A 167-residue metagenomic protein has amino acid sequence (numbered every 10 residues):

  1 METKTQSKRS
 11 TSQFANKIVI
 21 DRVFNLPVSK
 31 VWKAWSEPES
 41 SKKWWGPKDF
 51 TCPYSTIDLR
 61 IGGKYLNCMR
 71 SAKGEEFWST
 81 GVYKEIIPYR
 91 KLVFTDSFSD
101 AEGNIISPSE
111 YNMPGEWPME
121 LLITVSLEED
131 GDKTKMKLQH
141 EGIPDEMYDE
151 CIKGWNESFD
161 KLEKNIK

Functional and structural regions predicted by a protein language model:
M1-T51: Hydrophobic ligand-binding cavity/cleft-lining segments
E2-T3, E116-M119, G142-K167: A conserved amphipathic terminal alpha-helix motif
A15-D21, V28, K64, W78 (+3 more regions): Intrinsic-disorder/low-complexity, polar/charged segments enriched in Ser/Thr/Lys/Arg/Asp/Glu/Gln
V19, E39-V82: Short beta-edge strand/loop motif at the mouth of beta-sheet-based domains
R22, Y54-S55, S79-E85, L121-E128: Hydrophobic/aromatic beta-strand elements that line small-molecule binding cavities or substrate pockets in beta-rich
V28-S29, D58-R60, K84-L92, S126-K135: A short, structured loop/turn motif at beta-sheet edges
V31, S41, Y65, Y83 (+4 more regions): Hydrophobic pocket/interface hotspot
V93-D96, G103-E150: Beta-strand/loop substructures that line and gate deep hydrophobic ligand-binding cavities in soluble
